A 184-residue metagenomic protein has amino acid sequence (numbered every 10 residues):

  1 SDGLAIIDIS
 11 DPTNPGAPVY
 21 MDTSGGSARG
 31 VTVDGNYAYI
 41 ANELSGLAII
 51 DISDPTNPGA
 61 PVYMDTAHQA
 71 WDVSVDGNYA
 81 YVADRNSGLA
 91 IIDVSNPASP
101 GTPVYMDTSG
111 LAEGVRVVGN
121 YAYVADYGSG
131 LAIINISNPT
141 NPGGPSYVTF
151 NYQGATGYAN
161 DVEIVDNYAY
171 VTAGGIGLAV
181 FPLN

Functional and structural regions predicted by a protein language model:
S1-N184: Feature marking well-ordered beta-strand scaffolds used for ligand recognition
